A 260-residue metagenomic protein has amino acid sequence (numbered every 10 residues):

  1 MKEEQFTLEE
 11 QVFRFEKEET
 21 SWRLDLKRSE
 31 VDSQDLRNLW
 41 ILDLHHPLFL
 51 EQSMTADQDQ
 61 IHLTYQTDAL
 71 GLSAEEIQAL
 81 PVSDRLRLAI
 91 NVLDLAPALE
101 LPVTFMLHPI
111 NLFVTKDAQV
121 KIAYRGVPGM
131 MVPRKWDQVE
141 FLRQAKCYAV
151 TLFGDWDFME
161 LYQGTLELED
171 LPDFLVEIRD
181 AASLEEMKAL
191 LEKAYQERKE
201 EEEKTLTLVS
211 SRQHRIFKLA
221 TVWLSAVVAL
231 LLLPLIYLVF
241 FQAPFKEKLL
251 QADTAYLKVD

Functional and structural regions predicted by a protein language model:
K2-L88: Conserved structural core of kinase catalytic domains
E18-R28, V103-F105, I110-N111, K146: Hydrophobic beta-strand segments of well-ordered beta-sheets in folded domains
D32-N38, L80-V82, L99, F153-W156 (+2 more regions): Short, structured coil/loop segments at alpha-helix boundaries
D43-H45, D57, D137-E140, G154-D157 (+1 more regions): Mature, Sec-exported extracytoplasmic domains of Gram-positive
H46-T55, A79-W136, F153: Catalytic-loop of the protein kinase fold
L101-F105, T115-L219: C-lobe/activation-segment region of protein kinase-like
K199-D260: C-terminal single-pass membrane-anchor helix
